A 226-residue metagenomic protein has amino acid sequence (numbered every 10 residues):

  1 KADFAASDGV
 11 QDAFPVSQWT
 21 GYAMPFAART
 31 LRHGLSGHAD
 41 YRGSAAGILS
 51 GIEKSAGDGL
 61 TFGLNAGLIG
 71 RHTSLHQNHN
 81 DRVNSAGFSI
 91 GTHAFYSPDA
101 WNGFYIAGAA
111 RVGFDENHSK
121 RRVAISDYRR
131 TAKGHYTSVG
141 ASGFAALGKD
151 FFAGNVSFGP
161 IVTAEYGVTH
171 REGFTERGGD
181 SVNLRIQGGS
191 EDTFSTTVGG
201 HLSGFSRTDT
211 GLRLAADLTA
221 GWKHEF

Functional and structural regions predicted by a protein language model:
K1-W19: Outer-membrane beta-barrel biogenesis signature
P15-F226: Membrane translocator/pore-forming domains, dominated by Gram-negative outer-membrane beta-barrels
